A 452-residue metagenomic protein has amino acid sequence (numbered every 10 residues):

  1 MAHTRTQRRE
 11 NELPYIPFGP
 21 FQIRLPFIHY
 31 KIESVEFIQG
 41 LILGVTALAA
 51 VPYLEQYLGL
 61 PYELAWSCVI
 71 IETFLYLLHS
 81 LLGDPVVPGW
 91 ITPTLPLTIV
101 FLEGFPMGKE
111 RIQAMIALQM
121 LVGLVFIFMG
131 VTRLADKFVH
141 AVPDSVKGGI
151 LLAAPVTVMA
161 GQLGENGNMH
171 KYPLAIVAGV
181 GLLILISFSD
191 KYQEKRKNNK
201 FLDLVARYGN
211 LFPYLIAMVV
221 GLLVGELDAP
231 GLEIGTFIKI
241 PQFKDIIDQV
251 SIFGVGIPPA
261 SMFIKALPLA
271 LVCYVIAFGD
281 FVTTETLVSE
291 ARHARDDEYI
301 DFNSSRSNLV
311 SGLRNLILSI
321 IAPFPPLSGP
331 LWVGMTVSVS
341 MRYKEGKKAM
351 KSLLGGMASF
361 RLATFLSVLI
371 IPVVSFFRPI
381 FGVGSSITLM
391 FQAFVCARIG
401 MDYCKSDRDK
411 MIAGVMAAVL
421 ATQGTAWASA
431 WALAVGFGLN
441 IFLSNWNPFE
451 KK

Functional and structural regions predicted by a protein language model:
A2-Y62, N198-F302, K452: Helix-loop-helix hairpins and the membrane-proximal interhelical loops of multi-pass alpha-helical transport proteins
P17-I32, Q39-V51, L82-L151, D297-A393: Helix-loop-helix junctions within the multi-pass membrane cores of secondary transporters/permeases
P52-Q56, Y76, S80, G414-T422: Generic transmembrane alpha-helix motif of multi-pass integral membrane proteins
P52-W66, F101-A114, L163-G167, F263: Helix-coil boundary and interhelical linker segments in multi-pass alpha-helical membrane proteins
L58-L81: Loop-to-helix transition at the N-terminal end of transmembrane alpha-helices
Y62-I70, V146-G148, A260-I264, Y299-L309 (+1 more regions): Membrane-interfacial loop-to-helix junctions in multi-pass transporters
R111-L227, G355-K452: Membrane-embedded alpha-helical modules
L134-V142, M159, L163, T236-A260 (+1 more regions): Hydrophobic alpha-helical segments of integral membrane proteins, encompassing both true transmembrane helices
